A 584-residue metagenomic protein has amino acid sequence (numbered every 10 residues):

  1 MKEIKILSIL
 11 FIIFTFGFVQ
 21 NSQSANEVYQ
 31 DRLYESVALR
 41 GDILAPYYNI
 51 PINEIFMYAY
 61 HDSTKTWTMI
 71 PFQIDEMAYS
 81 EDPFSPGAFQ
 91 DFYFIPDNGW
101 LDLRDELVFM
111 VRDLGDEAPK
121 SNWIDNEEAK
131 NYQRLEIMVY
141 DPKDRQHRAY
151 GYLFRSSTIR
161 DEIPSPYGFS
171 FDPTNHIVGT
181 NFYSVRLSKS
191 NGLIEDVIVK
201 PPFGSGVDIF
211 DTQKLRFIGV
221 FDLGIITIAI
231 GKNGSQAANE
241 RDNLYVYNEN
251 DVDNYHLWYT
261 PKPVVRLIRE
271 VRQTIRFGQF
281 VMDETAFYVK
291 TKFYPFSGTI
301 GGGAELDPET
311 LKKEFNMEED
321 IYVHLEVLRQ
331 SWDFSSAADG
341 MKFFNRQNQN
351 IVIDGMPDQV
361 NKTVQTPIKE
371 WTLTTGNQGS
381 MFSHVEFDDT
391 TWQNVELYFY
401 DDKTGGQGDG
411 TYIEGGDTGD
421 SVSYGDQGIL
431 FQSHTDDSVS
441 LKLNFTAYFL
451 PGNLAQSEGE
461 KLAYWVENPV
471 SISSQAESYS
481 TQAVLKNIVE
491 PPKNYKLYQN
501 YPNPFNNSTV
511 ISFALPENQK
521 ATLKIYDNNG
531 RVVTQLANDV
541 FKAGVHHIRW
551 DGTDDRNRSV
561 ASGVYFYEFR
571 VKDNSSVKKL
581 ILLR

Functional and structural regions predicted by a protein language model:
S8-G17: Bacterial N-terminal signal peptides
S24-N181, R186: Alpha-mannosidase-like glycoside hydrolase catalytic domains involved in N-glycan trimming, generalizing to other
I50-I52, L515-K520: Short proline/glycine-enriched turn/loop motifs at strand-loop junctions of beta-rich domains
E54-Y58, T522-Y526, Q535: Beta-strand signatures of extracellular beta-sandwich domains
K189-P469: Beta-strand/loop-rich accessory regions of lumenal/periplasmic or secreted enzymes, predominantly carbohydrate-active
Y479-Q482, K486-A514, Y526-R531, S562 (+1 more regions): Surface-exposed, proline-anchored Ser/Thr-rich loop/turn motifs
S512, N518, A537-K572: Short, surface-exposed loop/turn motifs with a glycine/proline- and acidic-biased composition
N574-K578: Extracellular and select intracellular beta-sandwich modules with Ser/Thr-enriched, small-residue motifs on
